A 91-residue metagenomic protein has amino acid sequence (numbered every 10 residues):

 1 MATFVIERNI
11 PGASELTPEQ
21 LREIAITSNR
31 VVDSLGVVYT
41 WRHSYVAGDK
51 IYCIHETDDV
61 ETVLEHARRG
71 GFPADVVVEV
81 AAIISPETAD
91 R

Functional and structural regions predicted by a protein language model:
M1-D33, T40, A82-R91: Short S/T/G/P-rich N-terminal loop/turn motif that feeds into the first structured element of a domain
R8-I10, I54-D58: Short beta-strand-to-loop capping motifs
E15, L21, K50-I51, V77: Short capping/connector residues at structural and topological boundaries
I24-T27, Y52, H66: Residues within well-formed alpha-helices
V37-H43, V76: A short linear hydrophobic-aromatic micro-motif
W41-E56, V63: Amphipathic, hydrophobic secondary-structure cores in small proteins
E56-I83: An amphipathic, aromatic/His-enriched active-site/gating alpha helix that lines ligand/cofactor pockets
